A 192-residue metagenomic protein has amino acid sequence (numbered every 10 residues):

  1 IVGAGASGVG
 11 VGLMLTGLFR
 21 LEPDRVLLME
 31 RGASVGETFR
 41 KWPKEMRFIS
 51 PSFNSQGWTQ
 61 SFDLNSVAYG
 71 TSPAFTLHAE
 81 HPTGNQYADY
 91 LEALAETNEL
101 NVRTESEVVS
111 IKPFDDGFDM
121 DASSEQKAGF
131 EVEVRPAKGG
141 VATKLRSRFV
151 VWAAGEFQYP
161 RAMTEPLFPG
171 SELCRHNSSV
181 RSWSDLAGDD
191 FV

Functional and structural regions predicted by a protein language model:
I1, R25-L28, L100, V109-S110 (+3 more regions): Preference for well-ordered, secondary-structure-rich cores of eukaryotic proteins
I1-L27, V192: N-terminal Rossmann-like FAD-binding beta1-loop-alpha1 element of flavoenzymes
G3, E30, A154: Short beta-strand/turn micro-motifs composed of small residues that flank or help shape donor/cofactor-binding pockets
S7, S34, F157: Conserved Rossmann-like nucleotide-cofactor binding loop
V11-G12, T38, P113, R161-M163: Short glycine-/acidic-enriched loop or helix-start segments at secondary-structure transitions that form or flank
R31-D89: Glycine-rich active-site loop/strand segments that organize a redox cofactor
T71-Q158: Feature captures the FAD/FMN-dependent oxidoreductase FAD-binding
T83, W152-V192: Glycine-rich dinucleotide-binding loop and its adjacent helix/turn
